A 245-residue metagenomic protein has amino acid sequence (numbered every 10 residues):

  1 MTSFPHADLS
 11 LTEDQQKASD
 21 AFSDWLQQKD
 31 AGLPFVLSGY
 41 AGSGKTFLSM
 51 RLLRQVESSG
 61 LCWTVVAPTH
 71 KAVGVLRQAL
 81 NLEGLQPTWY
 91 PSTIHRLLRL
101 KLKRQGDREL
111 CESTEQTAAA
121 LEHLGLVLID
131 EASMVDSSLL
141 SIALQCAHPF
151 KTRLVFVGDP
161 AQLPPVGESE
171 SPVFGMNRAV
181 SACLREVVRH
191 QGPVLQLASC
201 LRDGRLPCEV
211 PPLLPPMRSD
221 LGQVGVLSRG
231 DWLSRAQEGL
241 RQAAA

Functional and structural regions predicted by a protein language model:
D8-L26: N-terminal pre-P-loop "Q-motif" helix
F22, D30-F35, P160-A245: Conserved helicase motor core of P-loop NTPases
P34-S38, T64: Short hydrophobic/aromatic beta-strand immediately N-terminal to the Walker A/P-loop
A41: The conserved Walker
K45: Conserved lysine of the Walker
L48, L52: Hydrophobic positions on the alpha1 helix immediately C-terminal to the Walker A/P-loop
T64-A120: Inter-Walker segment of RecA-like/P-loop motor cores
D130-E131, G158-P160: Walker B catalytic acidic pair
